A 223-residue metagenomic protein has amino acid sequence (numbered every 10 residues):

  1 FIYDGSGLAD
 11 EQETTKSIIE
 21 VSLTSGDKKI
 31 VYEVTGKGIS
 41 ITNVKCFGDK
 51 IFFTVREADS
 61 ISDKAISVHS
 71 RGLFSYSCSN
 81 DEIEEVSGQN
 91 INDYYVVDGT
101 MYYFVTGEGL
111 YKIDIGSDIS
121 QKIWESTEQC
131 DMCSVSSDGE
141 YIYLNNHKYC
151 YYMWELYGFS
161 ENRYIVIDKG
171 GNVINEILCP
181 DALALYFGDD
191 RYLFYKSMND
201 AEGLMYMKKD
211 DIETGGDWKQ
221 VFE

Functional and structural regions predicted by a protein language model:
F1-D4, F52-V55, Y103-F104, Y143-N146 (+1 more regions): Residue position within the beta-strands of beta-propeller blades
L8-T15, S60-R71, V105-T106, Y151-E161 (+1 more regions): Short, solvent-exposed loop/turn segments at conserved positions within beta-propeller repeat blades
T14, T24, F47, H69 (+7 more regions): Short loop/turn segments that connect beta-strands within the blades of beta-propeller domains, predominantly WD40
S17-I19, G72-F74, G109-Y111, R163-I165 (+1 more regions): A short loop-to-beta-strand structural motif that recurs across blades of beta-propeller domains
S22-G26, S77-D81, D114-D118, D168-N172 (+1 more regions): Short loop/turn segments that connect beta-strands within beta-propeller blades
D27-V34, D81-S87, I119-E125, N172-L178 (+1 more regions): A short beta-strand motif characteristic of beta-propeller blades
K37-G48, G88-G99, E128-G139, C179-R191 (+1 more regions): Repeated scaffold domains used in trafficking and secretory/extracellular systems, primarily beta-propellers
F187-E223: Blade-level signature of beta-propeller repeat domains, shared across WD40, Kelch, NHL, RCC1 and BNR/Asp-box propellers
